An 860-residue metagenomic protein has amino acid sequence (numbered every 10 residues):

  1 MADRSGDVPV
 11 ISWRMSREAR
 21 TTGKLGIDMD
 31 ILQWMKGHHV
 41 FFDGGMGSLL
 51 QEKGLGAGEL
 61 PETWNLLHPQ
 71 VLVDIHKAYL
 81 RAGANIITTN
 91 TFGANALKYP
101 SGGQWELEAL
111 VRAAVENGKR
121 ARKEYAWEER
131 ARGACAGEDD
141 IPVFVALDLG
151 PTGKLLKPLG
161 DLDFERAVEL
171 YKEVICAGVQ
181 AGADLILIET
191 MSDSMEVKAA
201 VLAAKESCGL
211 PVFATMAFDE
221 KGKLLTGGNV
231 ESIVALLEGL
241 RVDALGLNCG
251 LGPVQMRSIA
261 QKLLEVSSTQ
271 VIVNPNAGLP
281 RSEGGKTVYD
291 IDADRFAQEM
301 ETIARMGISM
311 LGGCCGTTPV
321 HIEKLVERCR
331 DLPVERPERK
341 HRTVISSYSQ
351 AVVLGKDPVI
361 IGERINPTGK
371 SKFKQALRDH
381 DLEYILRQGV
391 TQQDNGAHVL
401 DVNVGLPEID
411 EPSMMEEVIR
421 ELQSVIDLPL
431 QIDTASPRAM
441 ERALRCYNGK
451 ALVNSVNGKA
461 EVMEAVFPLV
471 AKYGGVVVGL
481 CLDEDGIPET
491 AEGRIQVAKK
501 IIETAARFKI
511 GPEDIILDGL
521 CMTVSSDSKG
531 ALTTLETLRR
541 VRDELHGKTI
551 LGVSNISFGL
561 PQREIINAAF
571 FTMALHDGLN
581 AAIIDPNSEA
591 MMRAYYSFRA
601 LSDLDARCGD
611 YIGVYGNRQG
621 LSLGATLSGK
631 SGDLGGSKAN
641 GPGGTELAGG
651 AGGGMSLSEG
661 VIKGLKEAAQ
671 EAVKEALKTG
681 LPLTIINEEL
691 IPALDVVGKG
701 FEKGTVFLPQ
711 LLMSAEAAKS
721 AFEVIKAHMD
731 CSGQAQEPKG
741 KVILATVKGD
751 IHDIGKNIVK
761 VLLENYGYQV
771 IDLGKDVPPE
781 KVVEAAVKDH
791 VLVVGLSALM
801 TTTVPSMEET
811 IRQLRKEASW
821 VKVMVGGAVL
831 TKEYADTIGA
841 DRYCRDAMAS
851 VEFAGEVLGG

Functional and structural regions predicted by a protein language model:
D3, P9-D518, M522-G860: Domain-level signal for soluble alpha/beta catalytic cores
